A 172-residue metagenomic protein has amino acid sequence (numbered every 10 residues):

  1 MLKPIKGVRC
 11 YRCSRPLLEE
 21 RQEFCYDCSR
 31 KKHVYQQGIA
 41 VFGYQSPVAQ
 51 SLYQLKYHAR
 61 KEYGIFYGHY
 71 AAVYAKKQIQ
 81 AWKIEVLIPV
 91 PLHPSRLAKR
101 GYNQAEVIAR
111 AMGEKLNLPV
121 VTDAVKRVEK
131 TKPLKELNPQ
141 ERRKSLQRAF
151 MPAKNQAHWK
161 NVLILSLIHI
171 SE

Functional and structural regions predicted by a protein language model:
M1-S171: Glycine-rich phosphate/pyrophosphate-handling loop used in enzymes and phosphotransfer proteins
